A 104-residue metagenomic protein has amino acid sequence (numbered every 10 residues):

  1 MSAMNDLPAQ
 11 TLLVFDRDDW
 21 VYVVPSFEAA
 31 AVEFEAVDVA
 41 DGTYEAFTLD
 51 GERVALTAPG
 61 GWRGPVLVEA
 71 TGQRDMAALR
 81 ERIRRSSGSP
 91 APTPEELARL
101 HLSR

Functional and structural regions predicted by a protein language model:
M1-A3, V32-E33: Short secondary-structure capping micro-motifs at structural edges
S2-Q10: N-terminal helix-cap/turn-to-beta initiation motif at the start of protein domains
D6, V23, G88-P92: Selective for proline/serine-rich intrinsically disordered segments in cytosolic/nuclear regulatory regions
L12-D16: Tryptophan-anchored aromatic micro-motifs
D18-W20, E52: Short acidic/polar mixed-charge low-complexity motifs
W20-A46: Short, flexible N-terminal segments of the mature chain
V39-R104: Low-complexity intrinsically disordered segments
